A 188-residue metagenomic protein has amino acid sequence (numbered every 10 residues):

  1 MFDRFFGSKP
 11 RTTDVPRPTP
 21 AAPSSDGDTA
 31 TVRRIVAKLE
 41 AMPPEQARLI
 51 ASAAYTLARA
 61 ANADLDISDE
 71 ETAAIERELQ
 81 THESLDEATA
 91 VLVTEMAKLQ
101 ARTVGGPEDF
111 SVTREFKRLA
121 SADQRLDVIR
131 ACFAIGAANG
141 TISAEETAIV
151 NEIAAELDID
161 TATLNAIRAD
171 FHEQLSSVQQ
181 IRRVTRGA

Functional and structural regions predicted by a protein language model:
M1-R59, S68-A188: Small-residue-enriched hydrophobic alpha-helices in membranes
